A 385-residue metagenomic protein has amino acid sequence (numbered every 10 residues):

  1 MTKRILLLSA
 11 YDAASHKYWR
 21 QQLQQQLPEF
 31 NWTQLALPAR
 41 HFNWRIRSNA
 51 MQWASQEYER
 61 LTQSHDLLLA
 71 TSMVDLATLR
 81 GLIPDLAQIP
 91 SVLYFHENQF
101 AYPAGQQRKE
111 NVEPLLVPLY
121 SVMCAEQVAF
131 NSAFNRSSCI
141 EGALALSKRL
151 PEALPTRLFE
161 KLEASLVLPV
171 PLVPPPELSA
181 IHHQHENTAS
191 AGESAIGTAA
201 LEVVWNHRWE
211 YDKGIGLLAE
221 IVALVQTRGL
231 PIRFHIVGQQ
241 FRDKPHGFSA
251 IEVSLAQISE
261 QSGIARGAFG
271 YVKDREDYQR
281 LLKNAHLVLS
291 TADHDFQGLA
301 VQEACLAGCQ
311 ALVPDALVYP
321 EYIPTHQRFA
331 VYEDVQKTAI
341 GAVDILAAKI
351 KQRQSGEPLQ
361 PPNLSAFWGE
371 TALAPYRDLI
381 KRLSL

Functional and structural regions predicted by a protein language model:
W44-S48, E333-G341, K351-L385: A charged, aromatic-enriched C-terminal amphipathic alpha-helix characteristic of glycosyltransferases across folds
C124-A189, E193: Donor nucleotide-sugar binding/catalytic pocket of nucleotide-sugar-dependent glycosyltransferases
L172, A189-K213, A219-Q226, F234-V237: Conserved donor-binding/catalytic core segment of Leloir-type glycosyltransferases
R233-E252, Y271: Glycosyltransferase donor-sugar binding loop
F248-K273: Nucleotide-activated donor-binding/catalytic signature segment of Leloir-type glycosyltransferases, i.e., the conserved
D293: Aromatic "clamp/platform" in nucleotide-sugar-dependent glycosyltransferases that forms part of the donor/acceptor
Q310-V313: Short hydrophobic beta-strand element within catalytic cores of glycosyltransferases and related nucleotide-activated
P320-K349: Change "using UDP/GDP/dTDP sugars" to "using nucleotide sugars
